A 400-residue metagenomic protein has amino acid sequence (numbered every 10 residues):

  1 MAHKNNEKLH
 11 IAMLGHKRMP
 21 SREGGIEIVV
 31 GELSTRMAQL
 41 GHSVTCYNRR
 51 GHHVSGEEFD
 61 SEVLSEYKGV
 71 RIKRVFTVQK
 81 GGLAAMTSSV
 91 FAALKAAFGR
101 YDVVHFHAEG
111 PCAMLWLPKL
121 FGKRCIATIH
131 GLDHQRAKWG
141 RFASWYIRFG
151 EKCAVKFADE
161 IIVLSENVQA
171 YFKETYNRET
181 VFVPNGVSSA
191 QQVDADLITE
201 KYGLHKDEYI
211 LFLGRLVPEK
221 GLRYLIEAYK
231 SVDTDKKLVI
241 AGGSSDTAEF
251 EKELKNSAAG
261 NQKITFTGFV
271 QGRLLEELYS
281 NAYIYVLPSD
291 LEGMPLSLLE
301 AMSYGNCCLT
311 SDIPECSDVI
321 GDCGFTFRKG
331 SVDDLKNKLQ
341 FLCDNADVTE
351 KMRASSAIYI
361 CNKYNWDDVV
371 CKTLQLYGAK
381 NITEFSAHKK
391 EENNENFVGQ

Functional and structural regions predicted by a protein language model:
I28, E208, F212, V217-S231: A conserved mid-protein helix/loop that constitutes part of the nucleotide-sugar donor-binding site
R50-H52, V187, L213, K237-K252 (+1 more regions): Glycosyltransferase donor-sugar binding loop
L94-A97, L120, S144-I161: Membrane-proximal helix-turn-helix segments that form the acceptor-binding/catalytic region of lipid-linked
E251-R273: Nucleotide-activated donor-binding/catalytic signature segment of Leloir-type glycosyltransferases, i.e., the conserved
F269-V270, E277-A282: Short alpha-helical donor nucleotide-sugar binding micro-motif in glycosyltransferases
D290: Aromatic "clamp/platform" in nucleotide-sugar-dependent glycosyltransferases that forms part of the donor/acceptor
C307-T310: Short hydrophobic beta-strand element within catalytic cores of glycosyltransferases and related nucleotide-activated
F325-D333, F341-D347: Conserved acidic donor-binding segment of nucleotide-sugar-dependent glycosyltransferases
